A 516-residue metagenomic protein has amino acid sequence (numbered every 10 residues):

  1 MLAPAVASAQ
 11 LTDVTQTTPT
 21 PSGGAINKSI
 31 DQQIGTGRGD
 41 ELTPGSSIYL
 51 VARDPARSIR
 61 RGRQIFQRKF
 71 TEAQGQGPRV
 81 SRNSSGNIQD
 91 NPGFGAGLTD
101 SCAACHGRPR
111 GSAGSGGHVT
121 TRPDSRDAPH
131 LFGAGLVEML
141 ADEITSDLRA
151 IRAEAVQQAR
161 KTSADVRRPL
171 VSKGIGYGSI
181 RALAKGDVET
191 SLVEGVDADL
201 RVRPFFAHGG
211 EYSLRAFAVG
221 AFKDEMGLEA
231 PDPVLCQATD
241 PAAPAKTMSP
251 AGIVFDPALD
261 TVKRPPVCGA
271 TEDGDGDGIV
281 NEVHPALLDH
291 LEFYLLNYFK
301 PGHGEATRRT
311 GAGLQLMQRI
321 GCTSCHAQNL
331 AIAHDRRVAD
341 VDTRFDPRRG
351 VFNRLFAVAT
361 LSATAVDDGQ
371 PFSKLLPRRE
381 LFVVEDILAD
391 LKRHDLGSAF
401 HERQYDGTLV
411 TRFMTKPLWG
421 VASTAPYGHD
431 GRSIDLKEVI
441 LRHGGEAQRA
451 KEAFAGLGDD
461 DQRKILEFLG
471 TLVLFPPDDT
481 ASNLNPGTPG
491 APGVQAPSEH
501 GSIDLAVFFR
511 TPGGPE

Functional and structural regions predicted by a protein language model:
P4-V6: N-terminal signal peptide c-region/cleavage motif recognized by signal peptidases
A9-E516: Periplasmic c-type cytochrome electron-transfer domains
